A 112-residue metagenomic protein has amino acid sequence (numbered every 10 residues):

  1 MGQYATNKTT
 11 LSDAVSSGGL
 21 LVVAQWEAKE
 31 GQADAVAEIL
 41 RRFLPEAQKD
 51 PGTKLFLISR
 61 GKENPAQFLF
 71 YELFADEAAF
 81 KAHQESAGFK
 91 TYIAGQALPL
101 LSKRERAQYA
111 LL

Functional and structural regions predicted by a protein language model:
M1-L20, L57-N64, I93-L112: Glycine-rich beta-strand-turn "strand-cap" elements at beta-sheet edges
G2, Q25-K29, A33, K49 (+3 more regions): Mature, folded catalytic cores of secreted/periplasmic enzymes
S16, A37-E38, K62-E63, E72-F74 (+1 more regions): Short hydrophobic/aromatic segments of transmembrane alpha-helices and their interfaces
G18, W26-G31, L40-P45, E77-K81 (+1 more regions): N-terminal start-of-chain detector that recognizes signal peptides and the immediate post-cleavage beginning
L20-E27, L57-Q84: Short, well-ordered beta-strand segments in beta-rich or mixed alpha/beta enzyme and ligand-binding folds
Q32-L55, G88-A97: Short amphipathic alpha-helical segments
L40, T53-L55, E72-F74, Q84-G88 (+2 more regions): Short, charged/polar low-complexity linear motifs in solvent-exposed/disordered segments
L44-L69, Y109: Short, glycine- and small/hydrophobic-rich beta-strand elements in well-ordered beta-sheets
